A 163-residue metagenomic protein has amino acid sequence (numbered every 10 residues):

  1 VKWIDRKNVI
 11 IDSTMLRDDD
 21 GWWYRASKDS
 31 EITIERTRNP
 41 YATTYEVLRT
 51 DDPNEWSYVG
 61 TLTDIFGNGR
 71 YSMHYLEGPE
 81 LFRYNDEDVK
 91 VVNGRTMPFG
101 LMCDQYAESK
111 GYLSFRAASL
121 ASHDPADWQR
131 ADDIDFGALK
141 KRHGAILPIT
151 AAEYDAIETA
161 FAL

Functional and structural regions predicted by a protein language model:
V1-L163: Carbohydrate-active catalytic/glycan-binding domains of CAZyme proteins, especially the secreted or lumenal ectodomains
